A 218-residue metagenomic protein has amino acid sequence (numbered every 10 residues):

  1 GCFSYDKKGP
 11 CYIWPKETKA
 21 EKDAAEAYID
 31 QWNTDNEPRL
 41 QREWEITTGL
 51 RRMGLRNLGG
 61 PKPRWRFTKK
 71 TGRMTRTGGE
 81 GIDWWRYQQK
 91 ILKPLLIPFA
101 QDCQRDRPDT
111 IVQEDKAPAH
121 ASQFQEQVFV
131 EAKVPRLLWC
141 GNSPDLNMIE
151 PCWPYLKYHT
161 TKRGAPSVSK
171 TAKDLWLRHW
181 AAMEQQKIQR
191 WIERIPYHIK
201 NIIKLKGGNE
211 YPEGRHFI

Functional and structural regions predicted by a protein language model:
G1-R107: Electropositive, glycine- and tryptophan-enriched low-complexity nucleic-acid-binding patches
C2, I111-D115, L138, I192: Short beta-strand segments
D6-Y12, H120-S122, L146-M148, P212: Short catalytic/ligand-binding loop motif for oxyanion handling, primarily in non-cytosolic enzymes, centered on
P98-T110, E184-W191: Surface-exposed helix-capping loop/turn segments at secondary-structure junctions
D106-H120, L146-N147: Acidic/histidine-rich, metal-coordinating catalytic segments
S122-A132: Short, aromatic/basic amphipathic alpha-helical patches
I149-I218: C-terminal anion-handling pockets and recognition modules
